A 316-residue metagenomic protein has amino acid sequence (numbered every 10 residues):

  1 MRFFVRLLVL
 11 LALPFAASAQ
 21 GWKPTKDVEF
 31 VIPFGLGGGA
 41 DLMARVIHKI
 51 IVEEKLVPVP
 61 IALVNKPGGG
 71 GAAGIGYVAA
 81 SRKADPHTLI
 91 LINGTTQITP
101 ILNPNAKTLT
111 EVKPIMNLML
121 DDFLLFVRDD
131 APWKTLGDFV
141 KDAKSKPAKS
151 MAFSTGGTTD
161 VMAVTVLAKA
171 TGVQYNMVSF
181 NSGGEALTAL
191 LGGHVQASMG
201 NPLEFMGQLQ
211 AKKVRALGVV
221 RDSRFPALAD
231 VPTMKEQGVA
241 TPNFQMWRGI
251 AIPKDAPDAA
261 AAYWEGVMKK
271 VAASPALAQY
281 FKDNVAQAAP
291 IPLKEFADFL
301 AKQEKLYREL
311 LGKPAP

Functional and structural regions predicted by a protein language model:
M1-T25, A315-P316: Short, low-complexity disordered leader/linker segments with a strong preference for bacterial N-terminal type II
A19-E111, G156-D160, G172-A197, Q208 (+2 more regions): N-terminal (or domain-start) structured segment
W22-T25, M116-L120, T241-Q245: Short, flexible turn/loop "capping" segments at secondary-structure junctions
T25, A170, K235-E236, D258-P316: An extracytoplasmic/periplasmic, membrane-proximal ligand-sensing/linker region
L36-G37, G94, R128-W133, T155-T159 (+4 more regions): Short coil/turn segments
E53, P58, Y77-T88, P100-E185 (+2 more regions): Hinge/capping helix and adjacent helix->loop/strand transition within the periplasmic-binding protein
G94-P104, V161, T165-A170, A197-V231: A ligand-binding cleft/hinge motif common to bilobed small-molecule-binding domains
